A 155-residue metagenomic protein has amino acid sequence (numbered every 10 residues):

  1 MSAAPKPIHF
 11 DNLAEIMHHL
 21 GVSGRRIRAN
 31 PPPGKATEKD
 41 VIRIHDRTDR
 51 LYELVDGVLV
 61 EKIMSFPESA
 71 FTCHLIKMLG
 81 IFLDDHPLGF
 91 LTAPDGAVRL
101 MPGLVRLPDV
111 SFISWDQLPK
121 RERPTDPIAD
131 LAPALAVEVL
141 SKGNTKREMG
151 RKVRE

Functional and structural regions predicted by a protein language model:
M1-E155: Gly/Pro/Ser/Thr-rich low-complexity, intrinsically disordered segments predominantly at protein N-termini
